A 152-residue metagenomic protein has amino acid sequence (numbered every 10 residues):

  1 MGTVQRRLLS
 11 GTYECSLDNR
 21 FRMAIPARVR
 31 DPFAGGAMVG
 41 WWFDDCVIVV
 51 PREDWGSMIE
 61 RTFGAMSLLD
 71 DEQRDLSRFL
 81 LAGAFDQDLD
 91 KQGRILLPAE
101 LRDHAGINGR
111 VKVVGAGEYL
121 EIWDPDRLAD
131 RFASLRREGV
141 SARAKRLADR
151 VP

Functional and structural regions predicted by a protein language model:
M1-C15, N19, V29-Q87, K91-Q92 (+1 more regions): Flexible "stalk/tail and boundary" regions
